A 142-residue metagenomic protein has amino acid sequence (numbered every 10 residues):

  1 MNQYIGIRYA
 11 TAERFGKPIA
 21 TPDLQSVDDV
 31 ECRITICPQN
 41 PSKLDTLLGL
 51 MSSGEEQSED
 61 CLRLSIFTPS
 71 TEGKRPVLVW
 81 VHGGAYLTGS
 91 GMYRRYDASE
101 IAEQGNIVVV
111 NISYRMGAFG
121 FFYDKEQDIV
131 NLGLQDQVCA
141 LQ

Functional and structural regions predicted by a protein language model:
M1-L134: Non-catalytic accessory segments of hydrolases
Q137-Q142: Short, well-ordered amphipathic alpha-helical segments that serve as non-catalytic structural scaffolds within diverse
